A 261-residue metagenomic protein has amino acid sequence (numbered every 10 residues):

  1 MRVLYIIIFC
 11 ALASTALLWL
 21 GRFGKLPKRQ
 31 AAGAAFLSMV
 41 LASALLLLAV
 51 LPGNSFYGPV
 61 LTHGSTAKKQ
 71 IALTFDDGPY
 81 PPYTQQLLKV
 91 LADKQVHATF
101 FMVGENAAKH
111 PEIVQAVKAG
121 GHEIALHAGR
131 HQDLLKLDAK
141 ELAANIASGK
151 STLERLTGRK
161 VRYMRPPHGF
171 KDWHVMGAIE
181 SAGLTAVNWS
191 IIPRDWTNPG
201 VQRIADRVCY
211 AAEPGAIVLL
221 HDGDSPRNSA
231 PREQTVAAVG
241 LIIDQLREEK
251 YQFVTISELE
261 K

Functional and structural regions predicted by a protein language model:
M1-L73, P81-D93, G240-D244, E249-K261: N-terminal pre-catalytic segment of deacetylase/amide-hydrolase enzymes
V50-L134, E141-T152, G177: Active-site beta->alpha N-cap acidic-glycine motif
K68-I71, K94-A98, G120-H122, R159-R162 (+3 more regions): Short, well-ordered coil/turn segments that N-cap beta-strands
F75-D77, M102-G104, L126-A128, P166-H168 (+3 more regions): A cross-domain feature marking catalytic cores of carbohydrate-active enzymes and several ubiquitous metabolic/repair
D76, L91, F100, I124 (+4 more regions): Divalent metal-coordination and catalytic microenvironments
Q132-L137, S225-S229: A short acidic, helix-capping loop that chelates divalent metal ions and anchors anionic groups
F170, V175-A211, Y251-E260: His/Asp/Glu-enriched short active-site or ligand-binding loop at hydrolase and phosphoryl-transfer sites
A212-E258: Catalytic grooves of carbohydrate-active enzymes
